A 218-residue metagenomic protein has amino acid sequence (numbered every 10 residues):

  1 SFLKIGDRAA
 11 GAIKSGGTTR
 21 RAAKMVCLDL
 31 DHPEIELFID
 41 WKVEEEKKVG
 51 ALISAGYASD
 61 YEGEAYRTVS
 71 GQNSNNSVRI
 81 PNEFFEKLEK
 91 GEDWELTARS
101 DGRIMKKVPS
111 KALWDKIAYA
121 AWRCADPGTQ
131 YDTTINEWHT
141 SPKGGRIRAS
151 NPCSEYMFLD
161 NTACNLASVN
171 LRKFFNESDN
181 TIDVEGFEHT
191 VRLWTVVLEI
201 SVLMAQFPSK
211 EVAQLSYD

Functional and structural regions predicted by a protein language model:
S1-H189, L203-Y217: Active-site cavity-forming subdomains of large catalytic enzyme subunits
H189-L198: Long, compositionally biased non-active-site segments enriched in small/hydrophobic residues and glycine
